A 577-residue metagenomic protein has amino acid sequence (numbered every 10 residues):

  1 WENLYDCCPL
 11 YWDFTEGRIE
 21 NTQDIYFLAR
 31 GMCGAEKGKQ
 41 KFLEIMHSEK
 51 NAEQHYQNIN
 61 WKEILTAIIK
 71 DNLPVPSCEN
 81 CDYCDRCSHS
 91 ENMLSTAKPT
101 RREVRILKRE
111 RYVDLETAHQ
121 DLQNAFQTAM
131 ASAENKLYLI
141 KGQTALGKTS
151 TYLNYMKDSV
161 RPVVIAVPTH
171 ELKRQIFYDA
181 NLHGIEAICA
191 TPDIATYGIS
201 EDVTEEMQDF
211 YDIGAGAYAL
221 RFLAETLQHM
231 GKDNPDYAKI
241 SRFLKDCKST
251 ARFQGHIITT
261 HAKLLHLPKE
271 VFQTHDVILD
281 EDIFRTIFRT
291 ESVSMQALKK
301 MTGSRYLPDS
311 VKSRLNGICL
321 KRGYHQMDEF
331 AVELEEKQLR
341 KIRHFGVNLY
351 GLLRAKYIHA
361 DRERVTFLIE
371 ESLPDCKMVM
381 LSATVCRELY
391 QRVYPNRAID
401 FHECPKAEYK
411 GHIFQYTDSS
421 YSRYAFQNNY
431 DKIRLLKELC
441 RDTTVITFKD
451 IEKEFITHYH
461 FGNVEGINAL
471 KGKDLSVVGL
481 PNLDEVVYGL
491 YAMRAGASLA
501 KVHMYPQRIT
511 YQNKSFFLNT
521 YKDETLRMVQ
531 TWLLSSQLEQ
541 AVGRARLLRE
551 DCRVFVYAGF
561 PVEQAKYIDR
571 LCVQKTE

Functional and structural regions predicted by a protein language model:
W1-V104, A166-V167, K471-V477, E524-M528 (+1 more regions): Modules that initiate DNA replication and primer synthesis
R102-E577: ASCE RecA-like P-loop NTPase motor cores that couple ATP hydrolysis to mechanical translocation on nucleic acids
